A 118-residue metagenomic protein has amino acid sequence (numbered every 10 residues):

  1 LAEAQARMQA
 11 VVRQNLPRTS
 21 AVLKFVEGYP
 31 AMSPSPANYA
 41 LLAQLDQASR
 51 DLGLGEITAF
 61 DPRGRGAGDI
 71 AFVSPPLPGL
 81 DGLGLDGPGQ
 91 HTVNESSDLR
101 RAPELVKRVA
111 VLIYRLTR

Functional and structural regions predicted by a protein language model:
L1-R118: Metal-dependent amide/peptide-bond hydrolase catalytic core, centered on the "pita-bread" metallohydrolase fold
